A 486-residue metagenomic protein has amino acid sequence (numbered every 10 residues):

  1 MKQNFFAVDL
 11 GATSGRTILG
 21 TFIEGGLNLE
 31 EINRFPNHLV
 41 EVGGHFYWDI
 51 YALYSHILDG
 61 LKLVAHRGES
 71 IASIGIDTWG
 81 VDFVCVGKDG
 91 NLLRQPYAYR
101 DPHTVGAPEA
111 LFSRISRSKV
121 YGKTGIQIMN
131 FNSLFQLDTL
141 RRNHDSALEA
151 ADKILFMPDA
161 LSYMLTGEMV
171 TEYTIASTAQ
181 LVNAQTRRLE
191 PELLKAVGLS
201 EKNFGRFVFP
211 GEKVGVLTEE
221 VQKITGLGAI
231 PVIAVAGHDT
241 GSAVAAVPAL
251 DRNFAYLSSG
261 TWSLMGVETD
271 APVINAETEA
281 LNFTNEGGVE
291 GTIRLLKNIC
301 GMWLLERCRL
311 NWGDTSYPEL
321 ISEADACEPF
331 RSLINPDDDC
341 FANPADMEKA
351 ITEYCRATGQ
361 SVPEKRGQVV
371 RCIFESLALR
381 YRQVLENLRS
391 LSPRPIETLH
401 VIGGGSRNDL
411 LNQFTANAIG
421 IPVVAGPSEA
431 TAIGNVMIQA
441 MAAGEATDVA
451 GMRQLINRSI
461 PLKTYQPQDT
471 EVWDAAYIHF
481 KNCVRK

Functional and structural regions predicted by a protein language model:
M1-R94, G122, Q222-V232, I419-I421: N-terminal glycine/serine-rich phosphate-binding loop of ATP-dependent small-molecule kinases, especially carbohydrate
K2, A7, L19, F112-T124 (+8 more regions): Active-site core segments that coordinate phosphate-bearing ligands/cofactors across diverse enzyme families
A52-A65, T186-E192, R380-N387: Short, well-ordered amphipathic alpha-helical segments that serve as non-catalytic structural scaffolds within diverse
K62, H66-A98, Q127-S133, P158 (+2 more regions): Short beta-strand-loop/turn "lid" adjacent to the catalytic site in phosphate-handling enzymes
S70-T78, K153-I154, R206, L391-G403: Short glycine-rich phosphate-binding loop at a beta-alpha junction
D77-V81, P210-G211, S259-W262, T398-S406: Glycine-rich beta-strand-to-loop/alpha-helix junction loops that act as flexible
V84, G106-A110, A243-A245: Pocket-flanking alpha-helical
D101: Carbohydrate-associated surface elements
